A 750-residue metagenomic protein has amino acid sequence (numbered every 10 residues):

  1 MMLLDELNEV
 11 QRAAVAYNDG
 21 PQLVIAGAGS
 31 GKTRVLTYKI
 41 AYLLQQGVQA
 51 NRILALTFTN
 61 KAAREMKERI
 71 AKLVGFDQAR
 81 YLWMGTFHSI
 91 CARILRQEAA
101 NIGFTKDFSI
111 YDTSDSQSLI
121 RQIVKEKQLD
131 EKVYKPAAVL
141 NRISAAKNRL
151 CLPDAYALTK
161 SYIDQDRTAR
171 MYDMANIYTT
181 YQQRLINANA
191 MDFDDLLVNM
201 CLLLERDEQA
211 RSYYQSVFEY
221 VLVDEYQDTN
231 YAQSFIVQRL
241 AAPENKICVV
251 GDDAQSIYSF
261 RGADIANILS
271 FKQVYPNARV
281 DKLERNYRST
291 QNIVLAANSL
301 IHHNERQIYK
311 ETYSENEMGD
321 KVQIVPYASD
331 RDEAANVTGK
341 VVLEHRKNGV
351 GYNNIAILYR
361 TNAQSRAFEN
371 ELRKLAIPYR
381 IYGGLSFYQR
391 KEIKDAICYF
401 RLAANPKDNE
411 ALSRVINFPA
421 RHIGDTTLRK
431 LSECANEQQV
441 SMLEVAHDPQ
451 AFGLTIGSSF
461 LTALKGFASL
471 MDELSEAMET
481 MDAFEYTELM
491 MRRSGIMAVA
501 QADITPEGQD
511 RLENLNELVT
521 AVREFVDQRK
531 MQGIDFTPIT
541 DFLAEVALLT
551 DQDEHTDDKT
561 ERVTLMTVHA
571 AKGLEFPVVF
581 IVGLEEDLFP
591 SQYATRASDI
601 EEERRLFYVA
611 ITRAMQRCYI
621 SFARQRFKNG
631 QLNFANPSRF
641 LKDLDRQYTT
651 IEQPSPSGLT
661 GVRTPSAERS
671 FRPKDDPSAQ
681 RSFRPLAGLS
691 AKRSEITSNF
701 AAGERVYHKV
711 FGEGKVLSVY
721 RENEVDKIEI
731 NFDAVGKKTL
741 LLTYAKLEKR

Functional and structural regions predicted by a protein language model:
M1-K106, I110-Y111, Q117, A188 (+3 more regions): P-loop NTPase Walker
D5-A16, G20-V24, V35, L54-A55 (+5 more regions): Conserved helicase NTPase motor core
Y17-N18, A79-Y81, A100-D195, F218 (+3 more regions): ATP-hydrolysis module of ASCE/P-loop NTPase motor domains, specifically the Walker B Asp-Glu catalytic pair
G20, V48-R52, Q78-R80, L119 (+10 more regions): Short glycine-/polar-rich loops that comprise or flank the Walker A/P-loop and associated switch/sensor motifs
V24, A28-L36, A99, P276-R279 (+4 more regions): Helicase P-loop NTPase motor core
I90-E98, A254-R261, R288-S289, Y382-A404 (+1 more regions): Short alpha-helix plus adjacent loop in nuclease-associated cores
R167, G351, S365-I377, R390 (+2 more regions): Conserved helicase C-terminal RecA-like lobe
K572, G583-R750: C-terminal accessory regions
